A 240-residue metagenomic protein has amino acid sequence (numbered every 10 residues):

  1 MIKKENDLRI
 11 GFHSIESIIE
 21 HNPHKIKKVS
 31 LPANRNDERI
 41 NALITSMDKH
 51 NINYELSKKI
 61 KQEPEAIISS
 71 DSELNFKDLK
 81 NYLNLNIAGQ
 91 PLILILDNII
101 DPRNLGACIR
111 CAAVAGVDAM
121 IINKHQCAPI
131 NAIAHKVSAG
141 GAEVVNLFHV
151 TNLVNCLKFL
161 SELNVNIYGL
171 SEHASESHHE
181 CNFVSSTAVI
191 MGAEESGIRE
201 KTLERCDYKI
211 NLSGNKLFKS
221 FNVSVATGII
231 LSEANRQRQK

Functional and structural regions predicted by a protein language model:
M1-N84: N-terminal positively charged helical leader segments and presequences
G11, N104, S220-N222: Active-site helix-initiating loop/hinge in glycosyltransferases
H13, K28-L31, I52, L83-E176: RNA substrate-binding interface of SAM-dependent RNA methyltransferases
E16, H21-N22, I133-G141, L203-K240: Structured adenosyl-cofactor binding patch, chiefly the S-adenosyl-L-methionine
S17, T45, A132, N155-K158 (+4 more regions): Solvent-exposed alpha-helical segments within well-ordered globular domains of core cellular machineries
I40, C127-I133, S196-T202: Short, glycine/polar-rich helix-capping loops at beta-to-alpha or helix-loop-helix junctions that flank or form
K61-S70, S138, N146, V184-G192: Short basic, glycine-rich beta-strand/loop surfaces that mediate nucleic-acid
Y168-V223: Active-site/ligand-binding-proximal alpha/beta "capping" segment
